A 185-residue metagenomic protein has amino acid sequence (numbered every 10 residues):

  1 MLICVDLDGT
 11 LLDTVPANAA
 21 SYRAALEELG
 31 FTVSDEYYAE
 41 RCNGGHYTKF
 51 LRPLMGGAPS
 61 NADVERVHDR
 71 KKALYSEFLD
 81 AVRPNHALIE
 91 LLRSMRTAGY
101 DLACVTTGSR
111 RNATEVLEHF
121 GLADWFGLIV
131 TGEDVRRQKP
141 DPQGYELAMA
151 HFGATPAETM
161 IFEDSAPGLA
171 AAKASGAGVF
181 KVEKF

Functional and structural regions predicted by a protein language model:
M1, A62, R93-R96, R110-F185: Asp-based, Mg2+/Mn2+-dependent phosphohydrolase catalytic module
M1-I89: N-terminal helical cap/lid subdomain that shapes the substrate entry/recognition surface in HAD-like hydrolases
C4, L11, E40, L102 (+2 more regions): Conserved SAM-binding loop
G9-T10, F78-L79, Y100, G132 (+1 more regions): Short, contiguous strand/loop micro-motifs
D13, V82, C104, E158-M160: Residue-level marker of alpha-helix boundaries and capping positions
V15-P16, G45, I89, T107-R110 (+2 more regions): Alpha-helix N-cap/helix-start capping motif
T32, D101, G178: Residue-level detector of anion-binding/catalytic polar loops
E77-C104, R110, T114, P142: Short, acidic loop-to-helix structural element flanking the phosphoryl-transfer center in phosphate-processing enzymes
